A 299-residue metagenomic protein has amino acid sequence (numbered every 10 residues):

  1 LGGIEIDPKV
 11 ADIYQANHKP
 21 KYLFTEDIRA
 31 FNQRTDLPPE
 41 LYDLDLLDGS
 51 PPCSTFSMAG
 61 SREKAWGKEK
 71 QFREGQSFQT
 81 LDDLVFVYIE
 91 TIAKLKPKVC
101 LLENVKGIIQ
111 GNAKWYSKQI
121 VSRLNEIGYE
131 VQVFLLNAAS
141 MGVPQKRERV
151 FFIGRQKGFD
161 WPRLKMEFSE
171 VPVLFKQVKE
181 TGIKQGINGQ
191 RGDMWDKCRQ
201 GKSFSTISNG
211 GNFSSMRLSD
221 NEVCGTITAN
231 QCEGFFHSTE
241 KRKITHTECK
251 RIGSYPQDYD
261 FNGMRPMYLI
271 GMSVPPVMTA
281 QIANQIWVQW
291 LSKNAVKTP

Functional and structural regions predicted by a protein language model:
L1-K96, K106-Q110, W115: Core alpha/beta nucleotide-donor-binding catalytic domains of modification enzymes
E5, E103, E248: Acidic-residue sensor for enzyme active/binding pockets
P8, D82, F86, K114-K118 (+2 more regions): A structural signal for well-ordered alpha-helical segments within the folded catalytic domains of diverse enzymes
D12-Q15, K19, V121-N125, W287: Class I S-adenosyl-L-methionine
K68-E69, K98-L102, T228-A229: A short alpha-helix capping/helix-coil boundary motif
K70-Q71, R123-I127, V133-L135, S140 (+1 more regions): S-adenosyl-L-methionine-dependent DNA methyltransferase catalytic core
F78-R155: Conserved Class I SAM-dependent methyltransferase catalytic core
